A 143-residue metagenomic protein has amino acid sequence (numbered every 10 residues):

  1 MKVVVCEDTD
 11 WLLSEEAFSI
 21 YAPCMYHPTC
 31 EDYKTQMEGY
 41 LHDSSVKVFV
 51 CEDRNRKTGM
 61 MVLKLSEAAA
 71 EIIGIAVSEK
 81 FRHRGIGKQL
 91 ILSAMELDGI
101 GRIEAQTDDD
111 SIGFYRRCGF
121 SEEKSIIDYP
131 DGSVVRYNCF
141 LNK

Functional and structural regions predicted by a protein language model:
M1-T35, V50: Short amphipathic alpha-helix that is part of the acyltransferase structural core
G39-S45: Short loop/turn motifs at secondary-structure junctions and domain boundaries
V50, R56-K64, A69-A76: Conserved beta-strand in the GNAT
V77, H83-E96: Conserved acetyl-CoA-binding loop-helix of GNAT-fold acetyltransferases
E96-D110: Conserved GNAT acetyl-CoA-binding A-motif
Q106-D110, D128-K143: C-terminal "cap" of GNAT-fold acetyltransferases
R116-S125: Conserved acetyl-CoA-binding loop of GNAT-fold acetyltransferases
